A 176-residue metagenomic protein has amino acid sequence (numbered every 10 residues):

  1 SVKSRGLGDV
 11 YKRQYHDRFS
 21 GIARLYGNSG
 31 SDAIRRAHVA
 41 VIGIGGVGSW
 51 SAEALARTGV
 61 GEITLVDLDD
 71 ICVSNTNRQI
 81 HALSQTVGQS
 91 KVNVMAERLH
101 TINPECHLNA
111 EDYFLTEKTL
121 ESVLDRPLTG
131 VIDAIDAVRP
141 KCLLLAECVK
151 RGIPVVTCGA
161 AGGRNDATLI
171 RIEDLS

Functional and structural regions predicted by a protein language model:
S1-Y11: Single conserved hydrophobic/aromatic residue that forms the stacking wall/gate of nucleotide- or nucleobase-binding
D9-A40: N-terminal charged helix/coil linker that caps or initiates catalytic domains
R35-A56, T64-D67: Glycine-rich adenosine-cofactor-binding loop
V47-E53, V73-S74, A137-L143: Short glycine/serine/threonine-rich phosphate/pyrophosphate-binding segments that cradle anionic phosphate groups
L65-N103: Glycine-rich phosphate-binding loop and adjoining beta1-alpha1-beta2 segment of Rossmann-like nucleotide-binding folds
H107-Y113: Conserved SAM-binding strand-loop segment of SAM-dependent methyltransferases
K118-P127: Short amphipathic alpha-helix with an adjacent loop that forms part of the alpha/beta core around
L128-S176: E1/E1-like adenylate-forming module used to activate ubiquitin-like modifiers and sulfur-carrier proteins
